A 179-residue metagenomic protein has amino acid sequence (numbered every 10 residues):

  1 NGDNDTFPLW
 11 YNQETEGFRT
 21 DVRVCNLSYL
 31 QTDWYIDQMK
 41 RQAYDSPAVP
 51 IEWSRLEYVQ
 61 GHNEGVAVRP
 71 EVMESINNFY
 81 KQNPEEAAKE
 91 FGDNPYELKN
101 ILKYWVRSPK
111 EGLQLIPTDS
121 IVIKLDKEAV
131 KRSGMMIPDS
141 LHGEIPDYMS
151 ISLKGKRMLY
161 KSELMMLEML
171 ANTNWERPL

Functional and structural regions predicted by a protein language model:
D5-L179: ER/secretory pathway lumenal C-terminal domains and tails of membrane proteins involved in glycoprotein biogenesis
